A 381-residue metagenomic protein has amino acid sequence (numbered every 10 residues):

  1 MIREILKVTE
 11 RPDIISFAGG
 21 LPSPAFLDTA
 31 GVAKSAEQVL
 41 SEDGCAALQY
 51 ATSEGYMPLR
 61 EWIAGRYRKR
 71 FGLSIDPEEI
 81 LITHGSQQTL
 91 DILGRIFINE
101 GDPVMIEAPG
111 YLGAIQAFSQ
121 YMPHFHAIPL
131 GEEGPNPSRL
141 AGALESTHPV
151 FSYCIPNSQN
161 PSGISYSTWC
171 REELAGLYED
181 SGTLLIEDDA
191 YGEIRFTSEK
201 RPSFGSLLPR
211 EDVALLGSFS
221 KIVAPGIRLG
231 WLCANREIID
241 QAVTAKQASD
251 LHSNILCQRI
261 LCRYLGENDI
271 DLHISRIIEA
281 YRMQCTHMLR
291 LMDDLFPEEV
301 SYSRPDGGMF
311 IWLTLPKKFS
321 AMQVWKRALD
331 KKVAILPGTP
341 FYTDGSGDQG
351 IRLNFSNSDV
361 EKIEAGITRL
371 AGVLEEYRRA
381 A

Functional and structural regions predicted by a protein language model:
M1-S53, G65, T183, D330-V333 (+1 more regions): N-terminal "arm"/small-domain region of PLP-dependent enzymes with the aminotransferase-like
S41, A46-S181, G192-E211, Y281 (+2 more regions): Conserved core of the PLP fold type I
P209-E279: Conserved core segment of the aminotransferase class I/II
C233, W312-T314, N354-S356: Short hydrophobic/aromatic beta-strand micro-patches that form the beta-sheet surface supporting nucleotide- or nucleic
C262, E279-L289, S301-T314, K326: Conserved glycine-rich beta-strand-loop-beta hairpin in the small C-terminal domain of fold type I
F319-V324, E361-A365: Short, conserved charged micro-motifs
D330-K331, D344-A381: PLP-dependent enzyme catalytic core of the Aspartate aminotransferase-like
